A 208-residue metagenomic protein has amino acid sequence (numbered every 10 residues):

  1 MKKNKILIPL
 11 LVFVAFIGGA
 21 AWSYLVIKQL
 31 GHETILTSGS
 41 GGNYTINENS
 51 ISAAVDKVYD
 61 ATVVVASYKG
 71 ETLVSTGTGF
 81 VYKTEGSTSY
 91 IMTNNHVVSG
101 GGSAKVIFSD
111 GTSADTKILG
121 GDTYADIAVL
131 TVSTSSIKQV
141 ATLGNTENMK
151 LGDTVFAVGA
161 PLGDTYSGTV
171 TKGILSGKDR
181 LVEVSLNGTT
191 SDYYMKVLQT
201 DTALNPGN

Functional and structural regions predicted by a protein language model:
M1-T34, K117-I118, T131, K150: C-terminal recognition in membrane/secretory proteostasis and scaffolding
W22-T84, Y90-N95, G101-S103, K150 (+1 more regions): N-terminal activation segment of mature serine protease catalytic domains
G31, G144-E147, D192: Alpha-helix N-cap and loop-to-helix initiation/capping positions
E48, G152, G168, Y194-V197: Amphipathic alpha-helical transducer elements in NTP-driven molecular machines
A54-V55, G120, S167, T189: Replace "in large, NTP-powered and nucleic-acid-processing enzymes" with "in large, NTP-powered factors and other
A61, V132-T142, T171-N208: Active-site region of chymotrypsin-like
G70-S75, K83-T165, P206: Conserved active-site neighborhood of the chymotrypsin/trypsin-like protease fold
T78-F80, D115-K117, V170-I174, K178: Residues located in well-ordered beta-strands
